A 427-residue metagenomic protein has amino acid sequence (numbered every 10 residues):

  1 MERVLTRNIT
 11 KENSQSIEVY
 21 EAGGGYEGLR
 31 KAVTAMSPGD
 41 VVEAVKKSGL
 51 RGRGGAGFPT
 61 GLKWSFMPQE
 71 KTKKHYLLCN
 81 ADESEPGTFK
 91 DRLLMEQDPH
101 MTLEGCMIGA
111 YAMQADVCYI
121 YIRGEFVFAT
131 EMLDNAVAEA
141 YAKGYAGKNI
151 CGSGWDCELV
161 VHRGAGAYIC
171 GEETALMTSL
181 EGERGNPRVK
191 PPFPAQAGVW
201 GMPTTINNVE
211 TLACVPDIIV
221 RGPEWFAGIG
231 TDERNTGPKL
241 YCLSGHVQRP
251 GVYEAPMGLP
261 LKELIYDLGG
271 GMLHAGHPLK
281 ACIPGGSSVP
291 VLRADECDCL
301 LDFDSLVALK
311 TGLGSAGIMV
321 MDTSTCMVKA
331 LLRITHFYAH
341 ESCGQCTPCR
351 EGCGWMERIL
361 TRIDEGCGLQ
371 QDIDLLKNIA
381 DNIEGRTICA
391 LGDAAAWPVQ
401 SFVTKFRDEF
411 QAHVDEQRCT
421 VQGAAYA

Functional and structural regions predicted by a protein language model:
M1-A44: Cofactor-/ligand-binding subdomain signature composed of acidic, glycine-rich, tryptophan-containing flexible loops
Y20-Y26, C79-D91, P194-W200, C242-V247: Gly-rich Lys/Arg/Thr-decorated short loops/hinges at beta-loop-alpha junctions or inter-strand turns that position
G28-V45, K73-H75, A81, K90-M95 (+6 more regions): Ferredoxin-type iron-sulfur electron-transfer modules in oxidoreductases and energy-metabolism complexes
K46-F66, G164-T178, G182-R184, A339-E351 (+1 more regions): Conserved phosphate/anionic-ligand binding catalytic regions in large, soluble enzymes, centered on
A56-G57, L62-W64, T88-D91, T130-N135 (+9 more regions): Short acidic, glycine/serine/threonine-rich loops at helix termini
D98-A112: Histidine-anchored nucleotide/phosphate-binding helix
G105-G109, M257-A275: Short amphipathic, charge-patterned alpha-helical segments
T130-M257, G269-M272: Hydrophobic alpha-helical positions that pack around
